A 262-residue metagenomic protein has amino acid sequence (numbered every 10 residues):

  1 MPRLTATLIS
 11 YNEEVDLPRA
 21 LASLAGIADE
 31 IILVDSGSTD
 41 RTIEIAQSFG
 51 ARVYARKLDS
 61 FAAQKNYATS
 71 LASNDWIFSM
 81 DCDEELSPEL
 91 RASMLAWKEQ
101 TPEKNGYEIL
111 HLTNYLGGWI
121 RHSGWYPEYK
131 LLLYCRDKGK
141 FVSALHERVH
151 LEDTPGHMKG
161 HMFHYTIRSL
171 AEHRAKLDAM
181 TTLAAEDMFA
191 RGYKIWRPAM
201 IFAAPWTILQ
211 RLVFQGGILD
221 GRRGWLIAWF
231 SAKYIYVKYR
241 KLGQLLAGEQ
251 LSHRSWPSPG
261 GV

Functional and structural regions predicted by a protein language model:
M1-S23: N-proximal low-complexity "stem/linker" segments adjacent to membrane-targeting elements
R3, D29-E30: Residues at the starts of beta-strands that form the adenosine-phosphate
L4, A51-R52, K104: Short, conserved active-site loop motifs that form the nucleotide-linked donor/cofactor pocket
P18, D40-F49, E89-L90: Acidic helix N-cap motif at the loop->helix transition within catalytic regions of sugar-transfer enzymes
S23, I27, D35-E44, L58 (+1 more regions): A conserved acidic beta->alpha catalytic loop
D29, I43-L71: Conserved donor nucleotide-binding strand/loop of the catalytic core
A63-T69, D75-M80, S87-E249, S255-P257 (+1 more regions): Catalytic-site signature of metal-activated, phosphate-bearing donor transferases, centered on the GT-A/GT-A-like
